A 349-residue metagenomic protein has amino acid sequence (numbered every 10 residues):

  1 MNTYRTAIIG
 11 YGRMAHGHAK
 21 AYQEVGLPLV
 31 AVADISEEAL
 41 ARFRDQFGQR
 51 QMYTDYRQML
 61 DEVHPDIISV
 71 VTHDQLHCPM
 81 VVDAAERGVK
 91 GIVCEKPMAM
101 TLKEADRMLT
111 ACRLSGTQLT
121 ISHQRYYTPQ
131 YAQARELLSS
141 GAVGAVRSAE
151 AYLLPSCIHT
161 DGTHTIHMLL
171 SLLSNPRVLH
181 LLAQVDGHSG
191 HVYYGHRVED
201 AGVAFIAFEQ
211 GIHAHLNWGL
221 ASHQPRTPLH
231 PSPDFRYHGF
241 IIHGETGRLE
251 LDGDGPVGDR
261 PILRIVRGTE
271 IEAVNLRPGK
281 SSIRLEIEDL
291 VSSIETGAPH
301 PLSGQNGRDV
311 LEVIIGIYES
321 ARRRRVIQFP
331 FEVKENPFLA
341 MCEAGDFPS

Functional and structural regions predicted by a protein language model:
M1, L27, I67-V70, D106 (+2 more regions): C-terminal helix-rich "cap/oligomerization" subdomain common to oxidoreductases
M1-F47, L169: N-terminal Rossmann-like dinucleotide-binding module
A31, Q51, I67, G91 (+1 more regions): Short, Asp-centered acidic motifs that coordinate Mg2+ and/or phosphate in catalytic or ligand-binding sites
Q49-Y56: Conserved SAM-binding strand-loop segment of SAM-dependent methyltransferases
E62, D66-I67, H73, C78-Y126: Beta-strand-loop-alpha-helix segment that lines the small-molecule cofactor/substrate pocket of alpha/beta enzymes
T128-S148: Rossmann-like NAD(P)H-binding beta-loop-alpha module
R147-Y237, H243, Q305: Rossmann-like dinucleotide-binding domain that binds NAD(P)(H)
Y194, Q210-E286, S303: NAD(P)-dinucleotide binding in Rossmann-like oxidoreductases
